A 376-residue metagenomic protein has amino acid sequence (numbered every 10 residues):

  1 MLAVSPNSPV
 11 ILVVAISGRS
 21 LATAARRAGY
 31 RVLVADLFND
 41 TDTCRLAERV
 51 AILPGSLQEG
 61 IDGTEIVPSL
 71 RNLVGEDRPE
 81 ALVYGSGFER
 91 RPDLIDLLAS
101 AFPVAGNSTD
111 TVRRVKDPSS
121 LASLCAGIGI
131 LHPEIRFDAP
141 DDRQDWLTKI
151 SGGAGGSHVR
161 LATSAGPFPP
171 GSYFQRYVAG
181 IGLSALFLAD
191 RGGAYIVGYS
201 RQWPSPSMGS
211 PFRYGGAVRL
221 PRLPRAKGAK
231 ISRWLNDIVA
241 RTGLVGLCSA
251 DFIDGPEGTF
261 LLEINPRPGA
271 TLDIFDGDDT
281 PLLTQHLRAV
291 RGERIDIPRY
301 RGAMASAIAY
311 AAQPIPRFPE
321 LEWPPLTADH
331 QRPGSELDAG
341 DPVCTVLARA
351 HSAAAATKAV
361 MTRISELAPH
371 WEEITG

Functional and structural regions predicted by a protein language model:
M1, T284-G376: Peripheral (often C-terminal) accessory segments that flank ATP-dependent C-N-forming ligase machineries
M1-V115, S120, H351, A355 (+1 more regions): ATP-binding N-terminal substructure of ATP-dependent carboxylate-amine bond-forming enzymes
S100-A165, G171: A conserved helix-loop-beta module that forms one wall/lid of the active-site cleft in ATP-utilizing catalytic domains
L147-K149, F187, G258-P268: A short beta-strand motif that forms the metal-chelation/ATP-contact edge of phosphoryl-transfer active sites
G153-G156, N265-D278, D329-S335: Glycine-rich phosphate/pyrophosphate-binding beta-alpha loops
R176-T242, N265-V290, P298-R299: ATP-dependent carboxylate/phosphate-activation module, predominantly the ATP-grasp catalytic core and closely related
A189-A194, D254-G258, A312, A350-H351: Short acidic-glycine loop/turn motifs at beta-strand connectors
L244-P256, P298, A307: A short glycine-rich, hydrophobically flanked beta-strand micro-motif that places a catalytic Asp/Glu for divalent metal
